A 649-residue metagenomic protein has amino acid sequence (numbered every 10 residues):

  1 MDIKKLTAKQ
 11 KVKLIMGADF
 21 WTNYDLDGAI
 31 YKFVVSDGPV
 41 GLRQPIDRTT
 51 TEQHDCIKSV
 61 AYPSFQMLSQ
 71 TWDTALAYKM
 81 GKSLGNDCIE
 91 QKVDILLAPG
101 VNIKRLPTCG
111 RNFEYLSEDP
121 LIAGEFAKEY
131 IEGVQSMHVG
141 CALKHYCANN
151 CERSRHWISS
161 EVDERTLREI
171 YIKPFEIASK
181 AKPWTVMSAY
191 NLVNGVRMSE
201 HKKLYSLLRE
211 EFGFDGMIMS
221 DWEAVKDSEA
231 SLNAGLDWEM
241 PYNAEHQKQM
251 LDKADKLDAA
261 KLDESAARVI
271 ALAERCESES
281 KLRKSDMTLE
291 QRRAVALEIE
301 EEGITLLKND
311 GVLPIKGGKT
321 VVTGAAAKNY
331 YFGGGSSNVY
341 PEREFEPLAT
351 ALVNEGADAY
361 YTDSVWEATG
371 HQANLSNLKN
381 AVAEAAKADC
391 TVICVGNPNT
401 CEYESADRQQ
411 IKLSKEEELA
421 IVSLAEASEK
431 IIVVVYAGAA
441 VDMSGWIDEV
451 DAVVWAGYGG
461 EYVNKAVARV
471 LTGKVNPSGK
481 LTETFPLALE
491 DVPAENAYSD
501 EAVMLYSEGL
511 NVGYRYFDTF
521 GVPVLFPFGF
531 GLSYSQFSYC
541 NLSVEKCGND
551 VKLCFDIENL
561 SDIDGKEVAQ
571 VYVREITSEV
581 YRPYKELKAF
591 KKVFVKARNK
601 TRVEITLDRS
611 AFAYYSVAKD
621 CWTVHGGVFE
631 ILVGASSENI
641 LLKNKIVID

Functional and structural regions predicted by a protein language model:
M1-Y614, C621-E638, K645-V647: Glycoside hydrolase catalytic-domain context in secreted enzymes
